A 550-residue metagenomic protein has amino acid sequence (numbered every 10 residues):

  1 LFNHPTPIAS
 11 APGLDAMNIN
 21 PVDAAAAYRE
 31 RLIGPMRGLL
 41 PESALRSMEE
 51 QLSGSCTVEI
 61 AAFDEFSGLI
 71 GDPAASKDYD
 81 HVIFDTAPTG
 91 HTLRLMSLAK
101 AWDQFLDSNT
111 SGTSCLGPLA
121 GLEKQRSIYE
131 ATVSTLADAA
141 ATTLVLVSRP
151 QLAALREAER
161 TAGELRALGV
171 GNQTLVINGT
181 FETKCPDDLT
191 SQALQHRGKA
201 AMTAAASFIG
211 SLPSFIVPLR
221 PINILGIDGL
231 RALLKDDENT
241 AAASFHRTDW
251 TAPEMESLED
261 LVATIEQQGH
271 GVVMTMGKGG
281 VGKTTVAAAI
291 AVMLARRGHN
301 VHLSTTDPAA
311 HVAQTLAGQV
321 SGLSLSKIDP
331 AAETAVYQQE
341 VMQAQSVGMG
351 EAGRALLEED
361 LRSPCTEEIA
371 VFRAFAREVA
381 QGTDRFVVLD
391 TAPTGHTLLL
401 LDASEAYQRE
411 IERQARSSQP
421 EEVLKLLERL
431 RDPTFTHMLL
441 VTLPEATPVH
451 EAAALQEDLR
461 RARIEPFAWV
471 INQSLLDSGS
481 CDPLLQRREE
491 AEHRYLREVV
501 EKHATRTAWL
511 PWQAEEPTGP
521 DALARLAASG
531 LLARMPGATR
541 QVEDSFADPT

Functional and structural regions predicted by a protein language model:
L1-I19, T86, L95-K100, K278-E333 (+1 more regions): Walker A/P-loop NTP-binding active-site region of P-loop NTPases, recognizing the glycine-rich GxxxxGKT/S
L1-T57, A310-R362: P-loop NTPase motor core
P7-A11, D72-K77, L136-A139, A167-G169 (+5 more regions): Conserved catalytic network of the ASCE P-loop NTPase/AAA+ motor domain
A9-A16, G210-P213, H270, V320-L325 (+2 more regions): A short helix-to-beta-strand connector/capping loop
R37-R160, V347-T447, E451-A454: Phosphate/Mg2+-binding loops and adjacent switch elements in nucleotide/diphosphate-handling enzyme cores
I83, L175, V301-T305, V388 (+1 more regions): Short beta-strand "acidic-cap" motif of Rossmann-like dinucleotide-binding folds
V133-H270, R431-F435, L443-T550: C-terminal lobe/tail of nucleotide-utilizing enzymes
